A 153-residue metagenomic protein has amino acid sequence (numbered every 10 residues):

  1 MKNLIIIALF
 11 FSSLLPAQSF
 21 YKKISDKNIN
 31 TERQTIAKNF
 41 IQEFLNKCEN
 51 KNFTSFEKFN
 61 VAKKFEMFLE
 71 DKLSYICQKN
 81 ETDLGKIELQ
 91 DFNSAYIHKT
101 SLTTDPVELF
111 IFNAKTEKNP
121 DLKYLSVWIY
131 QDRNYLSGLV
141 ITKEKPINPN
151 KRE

Functional and structural regions predicted by a protein language model:
M1-N3, K58, I111, P146: Intrinsically disordered, low-complexity peptide-like regions
N3-L14: Sec-dependent N-terminal signal peptides
S12, P16, V61-A62: Short linear Ser/Thr-Pro motifs
Q18-E49: Short, low-complexity N-terminal intrinsically disordered segments enriched in polar/charged residues
F20, I24, K38-N39, T54-V107: Short solvent-exposed beta->alpha transition segments
F53-T54, L136: Internal amphipathic alpha-helical segments of the cytochrome P450 catalytic fold
S94-E153: Exposed beta-sheet edge and beta->alpha loop/turn motif
